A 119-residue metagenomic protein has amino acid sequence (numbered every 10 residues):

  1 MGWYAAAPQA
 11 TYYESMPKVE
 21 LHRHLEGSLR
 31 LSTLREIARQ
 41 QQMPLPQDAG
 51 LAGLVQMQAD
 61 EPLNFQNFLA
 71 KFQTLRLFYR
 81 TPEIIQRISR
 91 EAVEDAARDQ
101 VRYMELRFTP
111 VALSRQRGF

Functional and structural regions predicted by a protein language model:
M1-F119: Metal-cofactor-binding active-site regions of metalloenzymes
